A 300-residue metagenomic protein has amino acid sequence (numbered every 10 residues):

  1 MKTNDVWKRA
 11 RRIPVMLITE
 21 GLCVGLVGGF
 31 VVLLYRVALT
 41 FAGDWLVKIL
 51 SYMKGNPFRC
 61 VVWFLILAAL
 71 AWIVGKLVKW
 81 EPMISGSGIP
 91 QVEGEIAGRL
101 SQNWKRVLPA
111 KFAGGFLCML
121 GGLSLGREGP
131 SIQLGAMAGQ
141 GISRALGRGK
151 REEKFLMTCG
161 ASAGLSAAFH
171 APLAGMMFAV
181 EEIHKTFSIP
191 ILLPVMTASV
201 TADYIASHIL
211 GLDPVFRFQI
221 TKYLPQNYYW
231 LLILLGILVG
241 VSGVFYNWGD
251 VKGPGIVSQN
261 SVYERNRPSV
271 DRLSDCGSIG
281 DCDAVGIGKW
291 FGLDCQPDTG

Functional and structural regions predicted by a protein language model:
M1-G300: Alpha-helical transmembrane segments and immediately membrane-proximal extracytoplasmic
